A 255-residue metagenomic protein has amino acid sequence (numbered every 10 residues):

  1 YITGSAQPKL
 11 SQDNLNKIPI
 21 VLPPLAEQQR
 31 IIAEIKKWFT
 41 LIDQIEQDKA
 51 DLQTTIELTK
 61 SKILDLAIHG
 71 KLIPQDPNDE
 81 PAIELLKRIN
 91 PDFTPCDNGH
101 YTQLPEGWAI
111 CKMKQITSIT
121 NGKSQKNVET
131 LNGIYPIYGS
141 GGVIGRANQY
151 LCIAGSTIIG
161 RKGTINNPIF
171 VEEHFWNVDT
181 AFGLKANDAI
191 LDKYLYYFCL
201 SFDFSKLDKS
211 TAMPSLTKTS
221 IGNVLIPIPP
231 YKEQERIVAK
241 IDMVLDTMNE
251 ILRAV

Functional and structural regions predicted by a protein language model:
Y1, M113-Q125, Y135-R146, Y150-P168 (+2 more regions): Short Ser/Thr-interspersed hydrophobic loop/turn segments at strand-loop and sheet-helix junctions that line or gate
I2-T3, P74-E80, G99, K126-I134 (+1 more regions): Short coil/turn segments at secondary-structure boundaries
T3-P23, W176-A181, A212-I228: A short glycine-rich beta-alpha junction/loop motif
K9, K17-A26, L104-M113, A186 (+3 more regions): Catalytic cores of nucleotide-enabled group-transfer and carboxylate-activating enzymes in metabolic and assembly-line
L10-Q12, L22-P23, T55-I56, P105 (+4 more regions): Replace "in large, NTP-powered and nucleic-acid-processing enzymes" with "in large, NTP-powered factors and other
K17, L25, Q29, T40 (+7 more regions): Non-catalytic DNA-recognition/assembly elements of restriction-modification systems
R30, Q44, D51-Q53, T59-H100: Extended, domain-scale alpha-helical bundle/helix-rich regions
D43-D48, F182: Short beta-alpha connecting loops at secondary-structure transitions that line or flank enzyme active sites
